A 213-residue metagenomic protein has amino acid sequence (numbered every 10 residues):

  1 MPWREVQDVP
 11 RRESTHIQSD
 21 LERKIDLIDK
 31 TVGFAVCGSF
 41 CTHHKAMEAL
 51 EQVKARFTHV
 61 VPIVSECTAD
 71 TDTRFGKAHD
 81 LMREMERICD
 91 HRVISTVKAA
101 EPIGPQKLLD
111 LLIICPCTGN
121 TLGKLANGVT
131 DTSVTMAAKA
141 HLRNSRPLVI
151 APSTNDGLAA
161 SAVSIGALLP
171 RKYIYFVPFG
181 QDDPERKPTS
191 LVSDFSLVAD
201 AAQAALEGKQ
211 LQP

Functional and structural regions predicted by a protein language model:
P2-L148, S153-P213: A cross-family phosphate/adenosyl-ligand binding-site feature
